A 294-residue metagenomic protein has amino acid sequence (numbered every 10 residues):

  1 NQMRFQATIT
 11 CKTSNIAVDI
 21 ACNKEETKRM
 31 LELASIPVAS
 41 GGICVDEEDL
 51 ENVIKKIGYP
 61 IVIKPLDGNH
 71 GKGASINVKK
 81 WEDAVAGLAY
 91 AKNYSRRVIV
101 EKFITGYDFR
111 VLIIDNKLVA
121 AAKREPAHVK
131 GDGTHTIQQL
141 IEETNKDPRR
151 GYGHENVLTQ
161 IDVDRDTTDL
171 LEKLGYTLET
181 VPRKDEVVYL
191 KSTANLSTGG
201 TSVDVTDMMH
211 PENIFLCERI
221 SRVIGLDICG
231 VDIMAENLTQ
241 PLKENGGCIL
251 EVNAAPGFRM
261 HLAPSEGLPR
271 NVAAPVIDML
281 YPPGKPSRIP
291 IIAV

Functional and structural regions predicted by a protein language model:
N1-F5, I20, R183-S192: Short, composition-biased local secondary-structure segments
Q2-Q160, P211: Active-site nucleotide/adenylate-binding loops and adjacent lid/helix of ATP-dependent enzymes
C22-N23, R29, S287-V294: Conserved small-residue-rich
S40-G41, I63, T180, G230-D232: A generic structural-conservation signal
E51, V85, A89, Q138-E142 (+5 more regions): Generic detector of well-ordered alpha-helical segments enriched in charged/polar residues, highlighting helical
K117, E125-D132, K191-A293: ATP-dependent carboxylate activation and anion-phosphoryl transfer catalytic cores that bind Mg-ATP to form
L140-V188: Oxyanion-binding "anion nests"
